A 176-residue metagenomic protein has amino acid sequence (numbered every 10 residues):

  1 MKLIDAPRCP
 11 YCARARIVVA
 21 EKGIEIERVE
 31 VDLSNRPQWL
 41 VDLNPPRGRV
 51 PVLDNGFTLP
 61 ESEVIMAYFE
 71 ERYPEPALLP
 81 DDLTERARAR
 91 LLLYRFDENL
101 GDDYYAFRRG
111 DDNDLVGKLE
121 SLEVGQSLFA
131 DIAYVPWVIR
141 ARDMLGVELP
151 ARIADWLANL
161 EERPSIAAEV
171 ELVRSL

Functional and structural regions predicted by a protein language model:
M1-E123: GST-like domain detector, emphasizing the conserved glutathione-binding G-site in the N-terminal thioredoxin-like
E27, P150, A168-E169: A local structural micro-motif
D32, F129, V173: Short, solvent-exposed turn/loop segments enriched in Gly/Ser/Thr/Pro and often Arg
D42, E162, E171: Phosphate-coordinating loops and pocket residues in cytosolic domains that bind phosphorylated ligands
T84, L92-S165: GST-like fold's C-terminal all-alpha helical module
E169-L176: Terminal-tail/helix-coil boundary detector
